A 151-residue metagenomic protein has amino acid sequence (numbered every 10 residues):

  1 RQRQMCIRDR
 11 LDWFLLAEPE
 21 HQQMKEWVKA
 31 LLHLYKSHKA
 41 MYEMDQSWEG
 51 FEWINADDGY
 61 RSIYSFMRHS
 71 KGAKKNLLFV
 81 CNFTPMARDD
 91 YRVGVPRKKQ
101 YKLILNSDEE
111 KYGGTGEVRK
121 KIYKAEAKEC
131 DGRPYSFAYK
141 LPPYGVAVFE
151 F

Functional and structural regions predicted by a protein language model:
Q4, R8-F151: Carbohydrate-interacting/catalytic domains
